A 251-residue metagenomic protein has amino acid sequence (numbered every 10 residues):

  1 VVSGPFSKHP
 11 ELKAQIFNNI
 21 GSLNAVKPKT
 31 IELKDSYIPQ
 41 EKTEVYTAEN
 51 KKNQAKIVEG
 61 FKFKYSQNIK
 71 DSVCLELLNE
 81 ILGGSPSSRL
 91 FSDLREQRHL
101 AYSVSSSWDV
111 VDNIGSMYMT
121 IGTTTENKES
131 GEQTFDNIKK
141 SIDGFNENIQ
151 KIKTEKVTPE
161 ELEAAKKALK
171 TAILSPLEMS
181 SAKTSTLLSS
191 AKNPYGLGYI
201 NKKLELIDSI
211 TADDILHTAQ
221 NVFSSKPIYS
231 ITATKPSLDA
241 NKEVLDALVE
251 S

Functional and structural regions predicted by a protein language model:
V1-K29, Y65, C74, Q97-S251: Charge-rich, well-structured scaffold segments of protease-associated domains
P10, R89-L90: Residues at secondary-structure transition points
P28-R89: His/Glu-based metal-binding/catalytic segments typifying zinc-dependent metallopeptidases
